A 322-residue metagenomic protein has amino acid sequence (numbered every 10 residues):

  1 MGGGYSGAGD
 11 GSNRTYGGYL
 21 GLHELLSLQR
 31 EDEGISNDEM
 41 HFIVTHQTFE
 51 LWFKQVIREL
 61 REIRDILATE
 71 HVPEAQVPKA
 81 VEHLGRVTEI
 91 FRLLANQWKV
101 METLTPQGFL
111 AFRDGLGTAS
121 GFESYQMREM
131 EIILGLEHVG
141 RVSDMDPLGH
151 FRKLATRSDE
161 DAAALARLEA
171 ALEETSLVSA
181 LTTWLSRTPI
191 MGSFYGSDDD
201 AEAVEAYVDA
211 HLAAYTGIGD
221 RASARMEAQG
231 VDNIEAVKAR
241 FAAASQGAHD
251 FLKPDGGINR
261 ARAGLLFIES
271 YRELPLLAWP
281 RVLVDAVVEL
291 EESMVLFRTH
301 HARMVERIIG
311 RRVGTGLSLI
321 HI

Functional and structural regions predicted by a protein language model:
G2-N13, E82-S143: Long, charged all-alpha helical bundle/coiled-coil segments in cytosolic proteins
G2-S36, L51: Acidic, low-complexity proline/glycine-rich segments
L26-H41, R61-A75, S270-P275: Short, charged/polar, low-complexity loop and linker segments that flank or interrupt alpha-helical bundles
D38-E50: Feature marking long nucleic-acid-engaging regions of large polymerase/nuclease enzymes
E62-L94: Short secondary-structure subsegments characteristic of cysteine-rich extracellular domains
D114-E306: Charged, well-structured binding/catalytic surfaces in domain cores that contact anionic ligands
I320-I322: Conserved small/polar residues in nucleotide/adenosyl-binding loops
